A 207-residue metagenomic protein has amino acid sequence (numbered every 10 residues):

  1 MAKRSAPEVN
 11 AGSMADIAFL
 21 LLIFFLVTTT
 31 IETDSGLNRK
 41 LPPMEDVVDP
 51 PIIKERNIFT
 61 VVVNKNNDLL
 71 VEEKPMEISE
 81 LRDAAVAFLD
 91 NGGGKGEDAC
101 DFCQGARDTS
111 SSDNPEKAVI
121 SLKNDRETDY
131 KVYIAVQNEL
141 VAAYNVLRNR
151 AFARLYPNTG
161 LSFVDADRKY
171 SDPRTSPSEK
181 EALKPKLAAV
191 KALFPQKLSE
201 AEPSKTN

Functional and structural regions predicted by a protein language model:
M1-K40: Short terminal targeting/anchoring segments
I31-N207: Long, low-hydrophobicity, acidic/polar, solvent-exposed interaction domains
